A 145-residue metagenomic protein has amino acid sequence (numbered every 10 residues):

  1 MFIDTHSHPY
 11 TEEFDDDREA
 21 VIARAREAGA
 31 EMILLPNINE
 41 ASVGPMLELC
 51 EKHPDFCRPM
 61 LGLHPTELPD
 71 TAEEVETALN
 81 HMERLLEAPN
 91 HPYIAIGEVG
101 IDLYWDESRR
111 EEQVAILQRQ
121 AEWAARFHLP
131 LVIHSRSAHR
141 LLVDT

Functional and structural regions predicted by a protein language model:
M1-T145: Mid-domain alpha/beta scaffold segments of enzyme catalytic cores
